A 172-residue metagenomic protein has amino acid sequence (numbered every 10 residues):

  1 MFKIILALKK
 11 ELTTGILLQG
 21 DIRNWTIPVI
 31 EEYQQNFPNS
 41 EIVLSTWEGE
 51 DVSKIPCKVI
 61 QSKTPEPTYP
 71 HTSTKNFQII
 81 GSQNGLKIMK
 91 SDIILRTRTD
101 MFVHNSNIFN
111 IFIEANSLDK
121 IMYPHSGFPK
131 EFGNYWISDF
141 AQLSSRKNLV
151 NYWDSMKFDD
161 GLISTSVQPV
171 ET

Functional and structural regions predicted by a protein language model:
M1-W25: N-proximal low-complexity "stem/linker" segments adjacent to membrane-targeting elements
L12-T14, Q34-L44, C57: Short loop->beta transition adjacent to catalytic acidic/histidine clusters or analogous donor-positioning motifs
R23-N36: Short, well-formed alpha-helical segments that are part of the catalytic scaffolds of diverse glycosyltransferases
I30, S91, N105-E114: Short alpha-helix within the catalytic core of nucleotide-sugar-dependent glycosyltransferases
S45-I88: Active-site-proximal specificity loops/subdomain of glycosyltransferases
I94: Short aromatic/hydrophobic "clamp" motif used to bind/position activated sugar donors
T97-T99: Active-site acidic Asp-centered loop
V103-S106, A115-T172: Catalytic core and acceptor-binding pocket of nucleotide-sugar-dependent glycosyltransferases
